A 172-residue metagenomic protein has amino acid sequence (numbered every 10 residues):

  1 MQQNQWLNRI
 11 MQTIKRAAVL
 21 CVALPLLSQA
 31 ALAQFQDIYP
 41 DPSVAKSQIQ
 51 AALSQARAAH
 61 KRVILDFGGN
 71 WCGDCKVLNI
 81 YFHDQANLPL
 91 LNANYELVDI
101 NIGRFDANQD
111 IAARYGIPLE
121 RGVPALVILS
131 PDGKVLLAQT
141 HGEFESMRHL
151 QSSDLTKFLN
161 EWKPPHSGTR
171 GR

Functional and structural regions predicted by a protein language model:
Q3-V19: Bacterial N-terminal signal peptides that target proteins for export
A17-Q29: Bacterial N-terminal signal peptides
A30-F35: Boundary at the C-terminal end of the N-terminal hydrophobic targeting segment
A45-R62: A short beta-strand-turn-helix
H60-N70: Short active-site neighborhood of thiol/selenol oxidoreductases, capturing the structured segment around
K76-L90: Typically the conserved alpha-helix immediately C-terminal to a functionally engaged Cys/Sec in thioredoxin-like
L88-Q109: Thiol-based oxidoreductase modules, predominantly thioredoxin-like and allied folds used for disulfide exchange
R121-S167: Non-catalytic, surface beta->alpha helical segment in thiol-disulfide oxidoreductase systems
